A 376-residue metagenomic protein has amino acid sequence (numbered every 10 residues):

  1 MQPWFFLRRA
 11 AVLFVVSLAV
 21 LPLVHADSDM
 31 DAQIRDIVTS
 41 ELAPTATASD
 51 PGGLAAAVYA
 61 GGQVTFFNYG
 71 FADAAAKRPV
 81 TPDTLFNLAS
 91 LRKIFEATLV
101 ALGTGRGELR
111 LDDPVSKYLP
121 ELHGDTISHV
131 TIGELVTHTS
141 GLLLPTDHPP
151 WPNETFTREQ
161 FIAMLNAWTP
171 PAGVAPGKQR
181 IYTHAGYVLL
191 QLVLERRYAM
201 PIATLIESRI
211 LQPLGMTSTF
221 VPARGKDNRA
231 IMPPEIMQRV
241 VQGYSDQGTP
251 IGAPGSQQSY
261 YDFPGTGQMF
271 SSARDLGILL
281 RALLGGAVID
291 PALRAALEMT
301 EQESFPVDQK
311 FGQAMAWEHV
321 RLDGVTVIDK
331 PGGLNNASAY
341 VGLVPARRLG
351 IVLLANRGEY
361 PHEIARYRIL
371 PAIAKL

Functional and structural regions predicted by a protein language model:
Q2-V12: Bacterial N-terminal signal peptides that target proteins for export
A10-V20: Bacterial N-terminal signal peptides
V24-A26, A32: Boundary at the C-terminal end of the N-terminal hydrophobic targeting segment
D31-F86, E108, T169: Short, conserved catalytic-motif segment at the N-terminal edge
A48-L54, A76-E134, A172-A185, P264-G267 (+2 more regions): Short active-site loop at a secondary-structure junction that contains or immediately precedes the catalytic residue(s)
F66, D73, D125-N335: Short, surface-exposed loop or secondary-structure junction motifs that flank catalytic or metal-binding residues
Q309-K310, D323-V325, G358-L376: Short, gly/Ser/Thr-rich active-site loops of penicillin-recognizing serine hydrolases
D329-K330, S338-R357: Short, well-ordered beta-strand elements
